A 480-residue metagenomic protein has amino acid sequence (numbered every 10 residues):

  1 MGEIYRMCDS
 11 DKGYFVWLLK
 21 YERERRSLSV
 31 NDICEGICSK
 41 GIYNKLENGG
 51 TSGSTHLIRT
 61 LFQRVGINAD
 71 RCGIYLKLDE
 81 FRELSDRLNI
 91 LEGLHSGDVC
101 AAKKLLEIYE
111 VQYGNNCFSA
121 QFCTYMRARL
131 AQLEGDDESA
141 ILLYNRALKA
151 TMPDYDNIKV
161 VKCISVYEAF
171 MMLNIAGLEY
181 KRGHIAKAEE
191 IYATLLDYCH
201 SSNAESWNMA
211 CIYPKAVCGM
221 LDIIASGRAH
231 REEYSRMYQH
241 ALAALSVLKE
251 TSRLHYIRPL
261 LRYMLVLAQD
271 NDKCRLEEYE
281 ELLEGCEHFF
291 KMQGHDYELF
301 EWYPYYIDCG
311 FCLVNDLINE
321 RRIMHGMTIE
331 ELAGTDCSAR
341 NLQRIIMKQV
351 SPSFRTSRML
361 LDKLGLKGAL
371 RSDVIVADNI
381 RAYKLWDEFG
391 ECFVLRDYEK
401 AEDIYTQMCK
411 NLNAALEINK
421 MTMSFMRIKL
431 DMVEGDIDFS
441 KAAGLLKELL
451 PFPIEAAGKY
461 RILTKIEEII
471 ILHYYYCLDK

Functional and structural regions predicted by a protein language model:
M1-R25, D296-H325: A short, Lys/Arg-rich alpha-helix, primarily the initiator
Y5, G66-R82, G365-Y383: Short C-terminal boundary/hinge segments that cap the last helix of small helical domains
R26-K45, H325-Q343: Short alpha-helical DNA-recognition segment
S54-R71, S353-R371: DNA major-groove recognition helix of helix-turn-helix/homeodomain DNA-binding modules
R71-L76, Y109-A120, K149-V166, D197-C211 (+5 more regions): Flexible helix-coil transition and linker loops at the boundaries of alpha-helical arrays
L88-N89, S119-L130, Y167, L173-N174 (+8 more regions): "A position-specific structural signal for the A-helix of alpha-solenoid helical repeats
E92-I108, Q132-D156, R182-S201, A229-A243 (+5 more regions): Helix-turn-helix repeat elements of alpha-solenoid scaffolds
G93, A131, M172, E179 (+4 more regions): Residue at a conserved register position within TPR or TPR-like alpha-solenoid repeats
